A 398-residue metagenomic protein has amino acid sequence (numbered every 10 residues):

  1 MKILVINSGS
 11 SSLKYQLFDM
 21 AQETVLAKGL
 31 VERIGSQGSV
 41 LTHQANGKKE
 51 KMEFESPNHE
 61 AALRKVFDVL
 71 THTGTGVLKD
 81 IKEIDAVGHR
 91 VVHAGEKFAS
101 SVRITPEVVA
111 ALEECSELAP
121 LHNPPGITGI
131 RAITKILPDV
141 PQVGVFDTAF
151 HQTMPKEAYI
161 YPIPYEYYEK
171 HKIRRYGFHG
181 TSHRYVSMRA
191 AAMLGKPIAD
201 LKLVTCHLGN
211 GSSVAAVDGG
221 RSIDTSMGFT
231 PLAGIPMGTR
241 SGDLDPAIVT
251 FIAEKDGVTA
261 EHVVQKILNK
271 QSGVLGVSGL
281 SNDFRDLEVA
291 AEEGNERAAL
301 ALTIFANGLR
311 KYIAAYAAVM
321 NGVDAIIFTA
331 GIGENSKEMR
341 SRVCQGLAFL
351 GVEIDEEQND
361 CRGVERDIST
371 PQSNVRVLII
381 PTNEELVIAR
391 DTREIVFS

Functional and structural regions predicted by a protein language model:
G9, H89-V92, L208, V323 (+1 more regions): Glycine-rich beta-strand-to-loop/alpha-helix junction loops that act as flexible
S12-S56, G228: Short glycine-rich, Thr/Ser-proximal phosphate-binding strand/loop in the N-terminal lobe of ATP-dependent enzymes
V69-I84, A190-P197, I313-D324: Phosphate/pyrophosphate-binding loops at sites that engage ATP/ADP/AMP, CoA/4′-phosphopantetheine, polyphosphate
L70, G74-H122, V143, A149-A158: Short beta-strand-loop/turn "lid" adjacent to the catalytic site in phosphate-handling enzymes
F150-K255: Glycine-rich phosphate-binding loop of actin/hexokinase-like ATP-binding domains
D218, I223-D256, A260, K266 (+1 more regions): Catalytic phosphate/nucleotide-handling subdomain of diverse soluble enzymes
K266, G273-V277, F284-V319: Adenine-nucleotide phosphate-binding core of ATP-dependent small-molecule kinases
A299, T303-D324, G333-S398: Internal helix-turn-beta structural module
